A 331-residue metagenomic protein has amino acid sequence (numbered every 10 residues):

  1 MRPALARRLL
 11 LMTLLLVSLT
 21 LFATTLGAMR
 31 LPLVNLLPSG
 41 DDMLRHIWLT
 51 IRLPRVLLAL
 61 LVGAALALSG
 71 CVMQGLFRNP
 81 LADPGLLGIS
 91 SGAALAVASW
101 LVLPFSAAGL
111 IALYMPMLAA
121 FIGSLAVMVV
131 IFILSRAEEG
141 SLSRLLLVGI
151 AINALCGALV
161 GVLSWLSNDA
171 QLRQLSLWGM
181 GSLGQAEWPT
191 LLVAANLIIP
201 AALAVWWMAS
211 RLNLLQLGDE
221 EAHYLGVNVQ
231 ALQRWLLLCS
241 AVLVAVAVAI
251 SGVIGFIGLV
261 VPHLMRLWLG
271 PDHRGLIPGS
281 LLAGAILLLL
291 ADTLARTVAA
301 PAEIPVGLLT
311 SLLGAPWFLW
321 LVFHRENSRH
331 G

Functional and structural regions predicted by a protein language model:
M1-G331: Alpha-helical transmembrane segments in inner-membrane proteins
